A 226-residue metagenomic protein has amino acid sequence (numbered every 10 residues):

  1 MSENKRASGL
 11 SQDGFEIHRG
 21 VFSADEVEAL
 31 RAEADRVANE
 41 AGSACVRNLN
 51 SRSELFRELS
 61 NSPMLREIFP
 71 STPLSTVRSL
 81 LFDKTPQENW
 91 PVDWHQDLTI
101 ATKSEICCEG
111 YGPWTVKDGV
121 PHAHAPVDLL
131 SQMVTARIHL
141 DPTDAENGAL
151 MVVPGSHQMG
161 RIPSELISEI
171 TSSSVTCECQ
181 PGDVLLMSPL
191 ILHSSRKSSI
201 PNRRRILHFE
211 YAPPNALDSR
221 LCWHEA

Functional and structural regions predicted by a protein language model:
S2-D13, F22-P181, S194, S198-N202 (+1 more regions): Non-heme Fe(II) oxygenase catalytic core, chiefly the N-lobe of the double-stranded beta-helix
I17, V184-L186, H208: Hydrophobic beta-strand signal
M187-H193: Short, charged beta-turn/beta-strand-edge "cap" motif at the junction between a beta-strand and an adjacent loop
H224-A226: Glycine- and charge-enriched low-complexity intrinsically disordered segments
